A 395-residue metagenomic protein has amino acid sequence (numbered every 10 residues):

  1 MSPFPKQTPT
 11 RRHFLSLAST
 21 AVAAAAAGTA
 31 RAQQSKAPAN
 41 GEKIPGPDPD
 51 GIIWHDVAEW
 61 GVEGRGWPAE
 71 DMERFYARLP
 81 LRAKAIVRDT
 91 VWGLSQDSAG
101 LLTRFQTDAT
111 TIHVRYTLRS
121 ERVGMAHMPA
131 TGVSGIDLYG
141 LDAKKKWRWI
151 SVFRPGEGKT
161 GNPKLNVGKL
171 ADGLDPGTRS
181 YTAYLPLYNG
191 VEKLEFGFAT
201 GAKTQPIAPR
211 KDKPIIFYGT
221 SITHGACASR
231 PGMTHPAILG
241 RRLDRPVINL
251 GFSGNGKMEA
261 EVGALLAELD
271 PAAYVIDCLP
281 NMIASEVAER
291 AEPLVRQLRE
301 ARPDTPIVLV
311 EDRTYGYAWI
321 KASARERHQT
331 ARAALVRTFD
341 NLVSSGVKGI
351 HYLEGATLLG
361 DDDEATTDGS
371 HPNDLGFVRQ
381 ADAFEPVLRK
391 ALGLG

Functional and structural regions predicted by a protein language model:
M1-T10, A21-A23: N-terminal secretory signal peptides
K6-L15, S180: Twin-arginine (Tat) signal peptide motif
A30-A32: Boundary at the C-terminal end of the N-terminal hydrophobic targeting segment
K36-Q96: Glycan-recognition and processing domains
V91-I207: Extended, charged alpha/beta regions that create polyanion-binding interfaces
H127-P129, D137, A171-D175, S180-G256 (+1 more regions): Serine-esterase "nucleophile elbow" of acetyl-processing enzymes
L239, G256-D304, V308, D312-I320: Oxyanion-hole/transition-state-stabilizing segment in secreted/luminal serine hydrolases and related acyltransferases
A267-E268, R313-G395: Catalytic His-Asp segment of secreted/periplasmic serine-dependent ester chemistry enzymes
